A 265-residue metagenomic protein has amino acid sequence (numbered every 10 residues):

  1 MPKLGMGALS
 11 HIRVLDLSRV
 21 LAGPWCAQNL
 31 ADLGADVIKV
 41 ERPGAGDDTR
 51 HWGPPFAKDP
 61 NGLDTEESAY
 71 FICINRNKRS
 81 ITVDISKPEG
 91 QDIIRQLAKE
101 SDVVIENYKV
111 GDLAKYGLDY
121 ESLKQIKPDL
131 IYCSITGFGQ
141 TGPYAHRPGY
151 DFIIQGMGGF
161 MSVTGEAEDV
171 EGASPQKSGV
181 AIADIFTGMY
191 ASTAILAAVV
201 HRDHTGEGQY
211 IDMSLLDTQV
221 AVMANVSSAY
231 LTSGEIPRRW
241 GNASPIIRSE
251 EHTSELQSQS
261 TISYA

Functional and structural regions predicted by a protein language model:
M1-A194, A198-H204: N-terminal helix-loop segment corresponding to the beta1-alpha1 unit of nucleotide/adenylate-binding folds
P2, M157-S254, S258, S263: Acidic, glycine-rich segments within the central catalytic cores of soluble metabolic enzymes that bind/position
